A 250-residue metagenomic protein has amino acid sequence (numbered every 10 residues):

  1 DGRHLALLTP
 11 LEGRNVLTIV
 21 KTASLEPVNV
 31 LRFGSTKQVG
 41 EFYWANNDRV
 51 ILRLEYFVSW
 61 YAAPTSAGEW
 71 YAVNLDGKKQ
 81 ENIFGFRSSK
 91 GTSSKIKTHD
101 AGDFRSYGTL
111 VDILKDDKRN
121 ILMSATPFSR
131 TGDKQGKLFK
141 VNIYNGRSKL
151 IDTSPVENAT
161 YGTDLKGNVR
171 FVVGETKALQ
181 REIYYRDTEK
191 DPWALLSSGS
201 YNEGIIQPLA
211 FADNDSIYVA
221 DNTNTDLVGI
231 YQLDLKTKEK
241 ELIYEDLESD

Functional and structural regions predicted by a protein language model:
D1-D250: Beta-propeller folds
